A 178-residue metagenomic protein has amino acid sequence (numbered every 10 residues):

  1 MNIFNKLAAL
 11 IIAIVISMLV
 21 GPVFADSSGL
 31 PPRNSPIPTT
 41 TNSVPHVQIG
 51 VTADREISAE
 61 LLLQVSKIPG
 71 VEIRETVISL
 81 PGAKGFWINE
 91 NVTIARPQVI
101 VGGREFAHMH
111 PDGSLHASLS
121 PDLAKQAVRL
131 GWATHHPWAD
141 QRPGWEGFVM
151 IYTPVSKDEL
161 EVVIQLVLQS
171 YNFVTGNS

Functional and structural regions predicted by a protein language model:
M1-I11: Bacterial N-terminal signal peptides that target proteins for export
L10-L19: Bacterial N-terminal signal peptides
F24-S178: Charge-dense, helix-prone N-terminal extensions
